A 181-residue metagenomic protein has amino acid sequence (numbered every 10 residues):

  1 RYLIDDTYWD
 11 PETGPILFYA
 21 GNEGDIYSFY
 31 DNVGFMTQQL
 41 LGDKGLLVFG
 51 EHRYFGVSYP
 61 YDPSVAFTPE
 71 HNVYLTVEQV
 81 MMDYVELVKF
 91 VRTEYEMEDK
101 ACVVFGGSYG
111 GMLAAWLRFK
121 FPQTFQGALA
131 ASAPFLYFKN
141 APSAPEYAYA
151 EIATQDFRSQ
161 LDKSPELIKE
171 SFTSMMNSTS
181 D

Functional and structural regions predicted by a protein language model:
R1-E94, D99, G107-S108: N-terminal cap/lid subdomain of alpha/beta-hydrolase-fold enzymes
Y27, V57, G111-L113, L136-K139: Short, well-ordered, mixed-charge alpha-helical segments that flank or form enzyme active sites
Q38-L41, F105, F138-K139, E146: Short, surface-exposed, charged/polar-biased interaction segments
Q79-D83, M112, K120, K163: Residues forming well-ordered secondary-structure scaffolds
G106-G110, A114, R118: Gly/Ala-rich beta-loop-alpha elbow adjacent to hydrolase catalytic centers
W116-D181: Alpha/beta-hydrolase
